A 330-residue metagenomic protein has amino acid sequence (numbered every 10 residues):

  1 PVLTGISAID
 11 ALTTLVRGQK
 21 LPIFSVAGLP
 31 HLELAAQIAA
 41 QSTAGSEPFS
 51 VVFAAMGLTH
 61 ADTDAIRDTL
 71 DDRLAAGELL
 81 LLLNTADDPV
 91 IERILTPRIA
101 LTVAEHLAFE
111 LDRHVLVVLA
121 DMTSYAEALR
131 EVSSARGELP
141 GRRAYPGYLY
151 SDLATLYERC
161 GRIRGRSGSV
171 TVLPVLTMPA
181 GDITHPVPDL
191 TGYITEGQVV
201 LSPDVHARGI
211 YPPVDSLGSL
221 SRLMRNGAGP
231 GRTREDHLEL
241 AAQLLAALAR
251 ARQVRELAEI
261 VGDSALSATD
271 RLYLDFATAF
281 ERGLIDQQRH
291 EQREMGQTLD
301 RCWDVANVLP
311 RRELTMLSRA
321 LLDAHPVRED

Functional and structural regions predicted by a protein language model:
P1-S7: N-terminal pre-Walker A segment at the start of P-loop NTPase domains
A11-E329: P-loop NTPase catalytic core
